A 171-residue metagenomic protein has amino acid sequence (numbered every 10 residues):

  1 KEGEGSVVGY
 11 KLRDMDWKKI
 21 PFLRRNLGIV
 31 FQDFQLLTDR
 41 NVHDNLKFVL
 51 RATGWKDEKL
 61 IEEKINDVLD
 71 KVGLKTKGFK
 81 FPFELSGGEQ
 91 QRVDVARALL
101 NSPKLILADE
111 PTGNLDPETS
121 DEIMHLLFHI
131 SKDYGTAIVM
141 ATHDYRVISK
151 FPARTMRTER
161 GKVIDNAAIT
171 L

Functional and structural regions predicted by a protein language model:
E2-K11: Conserved ABC transporter NBD signature motif
L12-G28, E58-K59, D133: ABC ATPase NBD coupling module
R40-F48: Short coil-to-helix segment of the ABC ATPase nucleotide-binding domain corresponding to the Q-loop/switch region
F81-L85, E89: Conserved ABC ATPase signature
V95: Hydrophobic anchor residue at the start of the ABC signature
S102: Conserved catalytic motifs of ABC-family nucleotide-binding domains
I106-D109: Catalytic Walker B motif of ABC-type/P-loop ATPase nucleotide-binding domains
